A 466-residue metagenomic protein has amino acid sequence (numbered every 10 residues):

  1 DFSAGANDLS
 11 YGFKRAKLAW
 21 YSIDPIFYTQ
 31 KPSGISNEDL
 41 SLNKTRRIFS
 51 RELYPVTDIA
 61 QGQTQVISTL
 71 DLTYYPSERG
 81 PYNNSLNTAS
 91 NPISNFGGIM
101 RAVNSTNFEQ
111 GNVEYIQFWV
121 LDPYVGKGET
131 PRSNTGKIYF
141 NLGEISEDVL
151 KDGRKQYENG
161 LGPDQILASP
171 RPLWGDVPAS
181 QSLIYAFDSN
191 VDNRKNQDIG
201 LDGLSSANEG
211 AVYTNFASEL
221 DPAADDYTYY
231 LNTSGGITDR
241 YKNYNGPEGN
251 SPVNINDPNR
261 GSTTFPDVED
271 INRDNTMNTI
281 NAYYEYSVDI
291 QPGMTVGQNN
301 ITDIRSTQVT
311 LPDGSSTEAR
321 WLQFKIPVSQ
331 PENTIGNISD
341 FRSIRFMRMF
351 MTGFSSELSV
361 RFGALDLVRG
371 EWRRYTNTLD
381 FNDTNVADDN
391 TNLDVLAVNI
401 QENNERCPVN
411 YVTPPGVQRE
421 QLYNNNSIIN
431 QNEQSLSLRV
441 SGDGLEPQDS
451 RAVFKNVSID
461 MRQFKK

Functional and structural regions predicted by a protein language model:
D1-K466: Extracellular/surface-associated beta-sandwich interaction domains
